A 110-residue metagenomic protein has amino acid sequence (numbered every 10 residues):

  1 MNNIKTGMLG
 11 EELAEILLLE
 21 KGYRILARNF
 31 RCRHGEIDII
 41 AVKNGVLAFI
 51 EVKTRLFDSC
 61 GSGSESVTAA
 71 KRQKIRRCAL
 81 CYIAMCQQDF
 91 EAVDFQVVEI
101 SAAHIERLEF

Functional and structural regions predicted by a protein language model:
M1-K5, L9, H34, D58 (+1 more regions): Residues at secondary-structure transition points
M1-R28: Acidic-basic catalytic patches of nuclease active cores, encompassing PD-(D/E)XK and other metal-cofactor nuclease
N3, R24-L47: Active-site metal-binding core of divalent-cation-utilizing nuclease and nuclease-like domains
L18, I37-C60, I75: Conserved catalytic cores of phosphodiester-cleaving nucleases, focusing on short active-site segments
N29, K53, Q96-V98: Solvent-exposed beta-strand sheet faces enriched in polar/charged residues
V52-K53, D58-Q88: Mid-chain, well-packed structural core segment of small domains
M85-F110: Domain-level recognition of nuclease-like catalytic cores that cleave nucleotide substrates
